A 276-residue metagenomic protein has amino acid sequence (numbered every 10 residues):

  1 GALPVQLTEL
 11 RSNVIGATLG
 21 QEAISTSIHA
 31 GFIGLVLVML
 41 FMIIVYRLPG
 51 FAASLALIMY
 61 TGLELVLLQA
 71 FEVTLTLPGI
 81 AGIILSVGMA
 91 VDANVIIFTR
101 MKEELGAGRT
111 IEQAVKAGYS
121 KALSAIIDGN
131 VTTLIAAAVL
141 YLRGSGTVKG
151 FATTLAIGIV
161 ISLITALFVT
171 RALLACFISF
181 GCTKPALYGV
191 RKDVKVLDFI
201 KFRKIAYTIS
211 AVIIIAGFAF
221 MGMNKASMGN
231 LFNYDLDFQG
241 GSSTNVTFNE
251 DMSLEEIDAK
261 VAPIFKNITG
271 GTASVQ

Functional and structural regions predicted by a protein language model:
G1-Q276: A structural signal for conserved, well-ordered secondary-structure elements that form binding/interaction cores
